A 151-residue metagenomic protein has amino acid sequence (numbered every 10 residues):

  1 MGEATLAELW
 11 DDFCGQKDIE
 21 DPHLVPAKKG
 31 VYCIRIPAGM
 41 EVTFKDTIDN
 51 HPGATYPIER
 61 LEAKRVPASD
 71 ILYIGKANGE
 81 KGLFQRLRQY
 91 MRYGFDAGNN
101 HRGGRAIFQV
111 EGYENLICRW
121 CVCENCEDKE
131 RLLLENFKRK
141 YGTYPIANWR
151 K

Functional and structural regions predicted by a protein language model:
M1-R86, C118-L134, K151: GIY-YIG nuclease catalytic motif and its immediate N-terminal context
E62, F84, F108-Q109, P145: Generic, ordered loop/turn and secondary-structure boundary motif
R86-N115: Aromatic- and Lys/Arg-enriched surface recognition patch
K140-R150: Coupling/hinge elements of helicase-like and P-loop NTPase modules
